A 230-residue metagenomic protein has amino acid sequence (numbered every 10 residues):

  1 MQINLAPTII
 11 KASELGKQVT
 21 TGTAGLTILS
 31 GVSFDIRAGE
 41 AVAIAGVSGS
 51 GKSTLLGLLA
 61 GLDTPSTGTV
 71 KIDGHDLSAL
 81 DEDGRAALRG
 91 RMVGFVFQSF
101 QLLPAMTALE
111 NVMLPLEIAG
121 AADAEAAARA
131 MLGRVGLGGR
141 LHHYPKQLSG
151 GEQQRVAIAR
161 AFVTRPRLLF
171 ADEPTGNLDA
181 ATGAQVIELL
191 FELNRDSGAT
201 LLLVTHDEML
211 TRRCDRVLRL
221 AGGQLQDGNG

Functional and structural regions predicted by a protein language model:
M1-Q18, Q226-G230: ABC-family P-loop ATPase nucleotide-binding domain
I9-R213, V217-L220: ABC family nucleotide-binding domain
